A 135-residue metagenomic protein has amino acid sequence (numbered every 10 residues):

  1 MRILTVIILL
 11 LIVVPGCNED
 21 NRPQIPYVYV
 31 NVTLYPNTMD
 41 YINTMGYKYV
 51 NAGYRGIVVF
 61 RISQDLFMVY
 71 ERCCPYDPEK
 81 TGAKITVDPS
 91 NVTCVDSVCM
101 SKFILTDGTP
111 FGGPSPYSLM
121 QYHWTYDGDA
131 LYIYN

Functional and structural regions predicted by a protein language model:
M1-L4: Positively charged n-region of N-terminal signal peptides that target proteins for export
I7-L11: Alpha-helical transmembrane segments
I12-G16: C-terminal motif of bacterial Sec signal peptides marking the signal peptidase cleavage site
N18-P89, I104-L105, M120-N135: N-terminal pre-ligand scaffold of iron-sulfur
C74, C94-D96: Short cysteine-rich clusters marking metal-coordination/redox-active sites
K102-F111: Short metal-binding segments enriched for Cys and/or His
P114: Polybasic, low-complexity RNA-engagement segments
